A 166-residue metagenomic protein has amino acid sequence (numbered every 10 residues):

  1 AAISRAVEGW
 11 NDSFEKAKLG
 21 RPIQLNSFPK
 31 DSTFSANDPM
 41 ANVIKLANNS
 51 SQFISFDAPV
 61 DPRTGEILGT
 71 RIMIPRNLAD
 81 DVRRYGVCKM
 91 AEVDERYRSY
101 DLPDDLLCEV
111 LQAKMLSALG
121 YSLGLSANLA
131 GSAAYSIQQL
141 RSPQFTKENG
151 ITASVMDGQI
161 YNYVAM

Functional and structural regions predicted by a protein language model:
I3-S126, K147-T152, I160-A165: Metzincin-family zinc-dependent endopeptidase catalytic domain
S126-T146: Post-HEXXH active-site segment of zinc metalloproteases
